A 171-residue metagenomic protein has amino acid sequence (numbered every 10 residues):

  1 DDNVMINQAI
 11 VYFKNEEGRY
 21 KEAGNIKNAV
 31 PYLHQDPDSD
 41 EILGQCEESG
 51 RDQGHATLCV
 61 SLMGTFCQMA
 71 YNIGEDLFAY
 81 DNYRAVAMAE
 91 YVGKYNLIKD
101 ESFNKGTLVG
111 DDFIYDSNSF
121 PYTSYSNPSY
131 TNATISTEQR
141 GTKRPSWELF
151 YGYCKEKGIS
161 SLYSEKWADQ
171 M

Functional and structural regions predicted by a protein language model:
D1, F66-A70, N96: Generic structural signal for hydrophobic core residues of well-folded globular domains
D1, M5, H55-L58: Short, contiguous, pocket-lining structural segments that sit at or immediately flank catalytic/ligand-binding sites
N3, M69-Y80: Inter-helical turn/loop segments and adjacent helix faces that build the functional surface of alpha-helical bundle
N3-E41, R84-E101: Long, well-ordered core segments of solenoidal/helical folds
E16-G24, D52, M69-I73: Glycine- and acidic/polar-rich repeat regions and solenoidal domains
C46-G54, G74-F78: Active-site rim elements
D52-Q68, V86-Y91: Well-ordered alpha-helical segments within folded domains of soluble proteins
L77-M171: CBM-like carbohydrate-recognition segments
